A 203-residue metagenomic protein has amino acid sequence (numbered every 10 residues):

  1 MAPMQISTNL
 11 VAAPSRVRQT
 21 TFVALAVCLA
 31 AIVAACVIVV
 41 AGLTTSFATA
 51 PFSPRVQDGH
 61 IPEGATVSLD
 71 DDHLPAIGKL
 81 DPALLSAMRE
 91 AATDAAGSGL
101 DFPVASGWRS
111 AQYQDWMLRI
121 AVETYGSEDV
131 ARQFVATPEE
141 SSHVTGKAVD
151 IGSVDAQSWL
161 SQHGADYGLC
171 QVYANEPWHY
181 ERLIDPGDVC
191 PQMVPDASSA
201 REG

Functional and structural regions predicted by a protein language model:
A2-G107, A111-G203: Extracytoplasmic cell-surface/polysaccharide-interacting catalytic and binding patches
